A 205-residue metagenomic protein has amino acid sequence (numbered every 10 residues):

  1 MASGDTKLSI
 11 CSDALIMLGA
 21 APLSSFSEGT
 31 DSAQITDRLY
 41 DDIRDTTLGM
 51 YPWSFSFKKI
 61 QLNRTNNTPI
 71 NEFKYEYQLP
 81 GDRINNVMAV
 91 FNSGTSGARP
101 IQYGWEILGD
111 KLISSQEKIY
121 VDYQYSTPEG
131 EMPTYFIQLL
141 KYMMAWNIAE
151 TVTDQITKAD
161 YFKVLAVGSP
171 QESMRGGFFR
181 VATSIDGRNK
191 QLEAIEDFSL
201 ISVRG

Functional and structural regions predicted by a protein language model:
M1-R38, S199-G205: Short, extreme N-terminal leader segments that mark the start of a protein/domain
A2-D5, S9-I10, S93-G205: Internal mixed-charge
D13, M17, R38-G49, S173-S184: Alpha-helical scaffold segments in carbohydrate-active enzymes
S27-E28, S32, F57-Q61, I156-K163: Short, glycine/acidic-rich hinge or "gate" loops at secondary-structure transitions that mediate conformational
Q34-G109, T134-I148, V152: Divalent metal-cofactor coordination and adjacent catalytic microenvironments
